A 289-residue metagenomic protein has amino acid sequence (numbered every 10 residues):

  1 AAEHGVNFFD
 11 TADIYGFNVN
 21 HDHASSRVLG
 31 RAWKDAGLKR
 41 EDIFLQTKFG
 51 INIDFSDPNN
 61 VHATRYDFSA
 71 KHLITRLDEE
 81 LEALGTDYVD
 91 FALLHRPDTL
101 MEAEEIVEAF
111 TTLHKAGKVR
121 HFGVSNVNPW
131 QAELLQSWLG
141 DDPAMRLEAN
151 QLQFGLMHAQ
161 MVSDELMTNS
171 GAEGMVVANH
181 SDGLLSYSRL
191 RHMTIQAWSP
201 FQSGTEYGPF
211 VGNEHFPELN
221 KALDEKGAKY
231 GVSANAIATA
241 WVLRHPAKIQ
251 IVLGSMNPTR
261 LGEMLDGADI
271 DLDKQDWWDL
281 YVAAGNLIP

Functional and structural regions predicted by a protein language model:
A1, S69-A83, E133-L134: Short, acidic/polar
A1-F44, K115, Q202-G204: N-terminal binding-site loop/beta-alpha segment at the start of enzyme catalytic domains that lines or forms
E3, A32-F44, L81-G85, T111-H114 (+2 more regions): Acidic (Asp/Glu)-rich catalytic clusters
F9, V89, F122: Glycine-centered flexible beta-alpha turn that most often forms the glycine-rich phosphate-binding loop
I51-D67, F210-V211: Surface-exposed, active-site-proximal loop segments in enzymatic domains
N59-K71, H95, T99-M101: Active-site mouth loops of central-metabolism enzymes
L81-E102: Active-site groove signature of glycoside hydrolases
P97, M101-P289: Beta/alpha (TIM)-barrel catalytic core signal, keyed to glycine-rich beta->alpha loops juxtaposed to Asp/Glu that bind
